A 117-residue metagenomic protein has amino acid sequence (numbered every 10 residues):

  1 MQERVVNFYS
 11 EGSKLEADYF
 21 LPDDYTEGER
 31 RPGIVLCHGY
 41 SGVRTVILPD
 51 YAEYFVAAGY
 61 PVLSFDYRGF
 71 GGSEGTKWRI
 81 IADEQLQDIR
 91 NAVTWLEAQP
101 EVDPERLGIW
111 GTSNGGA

Functional and structural regions predicted by a protein language model:
M1-P32: N-terminal cap/lid segment of alpha/beta-hydrolase-fold proteins
E11, A58, Q99: Conserved dinucleotide-binding and phosphotransfer motif residues
E11, R31, L36-V43, S113: Active-site glycine-rich loops that stabilize anionic/oxyanionic intermediates across multiple enzyme folds
Y40-E53, Y67: The serine-hydrolase catalytic nucleophile loop
V43-I47, F70-P104: Catalytic nucleophile-loop/oxyanion-hole region of alpha/beta-hydrolase and closely related hydrolase-like folds
Y54-E74: Conserved alpha/beta-hydrolase
E101-S113: Alpha/beta-hydrolase fold nucleophile elbow
G116-A117: Short glycine-enriched nucleophile-adjacent loop and the immediately C-terminal alpha-helix near the catalytic center
